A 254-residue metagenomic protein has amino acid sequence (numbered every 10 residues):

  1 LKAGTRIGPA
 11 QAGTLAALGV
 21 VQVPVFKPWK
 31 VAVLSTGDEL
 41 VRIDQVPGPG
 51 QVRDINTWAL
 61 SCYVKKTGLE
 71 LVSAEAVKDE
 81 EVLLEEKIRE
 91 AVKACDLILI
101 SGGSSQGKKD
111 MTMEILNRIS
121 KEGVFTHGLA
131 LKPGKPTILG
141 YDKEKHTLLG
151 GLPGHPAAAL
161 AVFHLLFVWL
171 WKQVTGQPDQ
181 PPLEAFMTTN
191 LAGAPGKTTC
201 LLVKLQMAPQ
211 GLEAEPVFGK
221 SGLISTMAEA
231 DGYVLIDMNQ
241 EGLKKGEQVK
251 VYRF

Functional and structural regions predicted by a protein language model:
L1-K2, I7, I98, L243 (+1 more regions): Generic structural signal for buried aliphatic residues
L1-S73, E213, F218: Short, glycine/charged-enriched hinge/interface segments at domain edges or termini
A3-G4, G19-V25, I88-R89, H127 (+2 more regions): A generic local secondary-structure boundary/capping motif
V33, V64, L99, V203 (+1 more regions): Residue-level signal for inorganic ion chemistry
D38-E39, G103-Q106, G154: Short glycine-rich anion-binding loops that position phosphate/pyrophosphate groups of nucleotides and phosphorylated
V52-T57, K78-L84, H127-T137: A general structural motif
S61-I119: N-terminal small/polar loop signature for handling phosphorylated ligands or for N-terminal nucleophile
I115-F254: Flexible glycine/proline-rich
